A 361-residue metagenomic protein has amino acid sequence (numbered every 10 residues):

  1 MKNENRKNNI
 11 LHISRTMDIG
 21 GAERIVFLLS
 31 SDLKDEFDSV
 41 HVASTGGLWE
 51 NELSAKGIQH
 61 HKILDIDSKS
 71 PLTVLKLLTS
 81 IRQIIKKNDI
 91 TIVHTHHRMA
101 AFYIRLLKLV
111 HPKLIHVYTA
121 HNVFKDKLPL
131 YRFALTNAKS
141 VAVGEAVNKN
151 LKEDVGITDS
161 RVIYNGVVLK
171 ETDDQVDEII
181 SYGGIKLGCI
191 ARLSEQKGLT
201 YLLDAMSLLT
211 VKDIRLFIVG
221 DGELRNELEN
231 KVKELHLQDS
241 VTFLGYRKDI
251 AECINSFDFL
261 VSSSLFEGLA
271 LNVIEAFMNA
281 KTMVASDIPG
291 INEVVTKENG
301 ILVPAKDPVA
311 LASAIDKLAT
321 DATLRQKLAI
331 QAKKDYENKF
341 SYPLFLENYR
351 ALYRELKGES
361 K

Functional and structural regions predicted by a protein language model:
H12-V74, E223: N-terminal strand-loop element at the rim of the active site of nucleotide-sugar-dependent glycosyltransferases
G20-S31, I185, C189-L208, I218 (+4 more regions): A conserved mid-protein helix/loop that constitutes part of the nucleotide-sugar donor-binding site
V42-A43, T282-A285: Short hydrophobic beta-strand element within catalytic cores of glycosyltransferases and related nucleotide-activated
T95-A101, A120: Short His-centered aromatic/hydrophobic patch
P112-E145, V155-G156: A conserved, positively charged/aromatic
S240, A310, K317, L324-K339 (+1 more regions): A short, well-ordered alpha-helix in the C-terminal region of glycosyltransferases
Y246, L265: Aromatic "clamp/platform" in nucleotide-sugar-dependent glycosyltransferases that forms part of the donor/acceptor
K297-P308, K317-T323: Conserved acidic donor-binding segment of nucleotide-sugar-dependent glycosyltransferases
